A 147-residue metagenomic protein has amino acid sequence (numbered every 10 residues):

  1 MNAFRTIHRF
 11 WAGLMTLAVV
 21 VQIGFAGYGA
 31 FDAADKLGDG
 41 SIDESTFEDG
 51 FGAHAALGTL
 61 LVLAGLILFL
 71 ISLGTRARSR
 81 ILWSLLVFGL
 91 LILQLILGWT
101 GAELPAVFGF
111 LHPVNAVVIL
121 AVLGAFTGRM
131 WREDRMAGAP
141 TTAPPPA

Functional and structural regions predicted by a protein language model:
M1-A147: Polytopic transmembrane helical bundles with strong interfacial aromatic enrichment
